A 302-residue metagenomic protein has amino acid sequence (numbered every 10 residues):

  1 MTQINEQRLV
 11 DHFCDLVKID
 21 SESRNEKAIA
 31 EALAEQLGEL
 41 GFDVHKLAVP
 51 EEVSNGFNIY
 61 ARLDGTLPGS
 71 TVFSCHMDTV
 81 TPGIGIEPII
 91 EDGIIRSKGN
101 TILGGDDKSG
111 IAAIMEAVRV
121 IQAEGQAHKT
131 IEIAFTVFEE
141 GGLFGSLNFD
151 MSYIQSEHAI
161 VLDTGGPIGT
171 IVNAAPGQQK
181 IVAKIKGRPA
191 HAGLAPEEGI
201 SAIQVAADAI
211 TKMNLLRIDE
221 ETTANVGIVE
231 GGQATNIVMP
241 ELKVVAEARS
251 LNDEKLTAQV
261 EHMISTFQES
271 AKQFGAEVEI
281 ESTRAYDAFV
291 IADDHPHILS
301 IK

Functional and structural regions predicted by a protein language model:
T2-K27, R284: N-terminal capping segment at the start of a domain
D15, M115-Q122, D208-N214: Short glycine/serine- and small hydrophobic-enriched flexible loop segments
E22-P68: A non-catalytic alpha/beta surface segment that caps or lines the substrate-entry region of metallo-dependent hydrolase
A30, N55, R62, P68-T130 (+4 more regions): Active-site metal-coordination/substrate-binding segment of hydrolases, especially metallo-dependent peptidases
D78-G93, I171-K184, I298, K302: Acidic-glycine-rich active-site phosphate/pyrophosphate-binding loop
R96-G105, P189-A195, G232: A short glycine/serine-rich beta->alpha loop
A123-A202: Fold-level recognition of mixed alpha/beta catalytic cores in primary-metabolism enzymes, strongest
A202-K302: Metal-dependent amide/peptide-bond hydrolase catalytic core, centered on the "pita-bread" metallohydrolase fold
